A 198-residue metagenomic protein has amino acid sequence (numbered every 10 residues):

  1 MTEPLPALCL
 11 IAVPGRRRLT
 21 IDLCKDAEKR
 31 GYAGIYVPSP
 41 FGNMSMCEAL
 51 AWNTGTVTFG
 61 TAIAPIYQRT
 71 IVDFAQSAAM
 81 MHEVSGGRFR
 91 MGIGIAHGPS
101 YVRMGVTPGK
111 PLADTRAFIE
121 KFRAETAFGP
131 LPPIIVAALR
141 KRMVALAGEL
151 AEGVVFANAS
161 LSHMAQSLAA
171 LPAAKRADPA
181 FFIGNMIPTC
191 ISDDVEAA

Functional and structural regions predicted by a protein language model:
M1-A198: Active-site-adjacent structural elements that line small-molecule/cofactor binding pockets in enzymes
